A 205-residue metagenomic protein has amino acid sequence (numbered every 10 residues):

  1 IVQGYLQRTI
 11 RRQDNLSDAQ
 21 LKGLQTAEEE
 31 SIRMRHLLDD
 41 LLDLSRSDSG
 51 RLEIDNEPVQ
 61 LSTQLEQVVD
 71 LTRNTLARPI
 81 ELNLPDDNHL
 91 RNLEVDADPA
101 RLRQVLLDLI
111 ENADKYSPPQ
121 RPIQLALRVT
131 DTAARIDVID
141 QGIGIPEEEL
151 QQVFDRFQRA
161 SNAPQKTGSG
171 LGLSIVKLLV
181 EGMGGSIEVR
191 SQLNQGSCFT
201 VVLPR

Functional and structural regions predicted by a protein language model:
E29-M34: Short alpha-helical segment of the dimerization/phosphotransfer core of two-component systems
S49-I54, L90-A97: Conserved micro-motifs of the catalytic ATP-binding
D55-D70, R103: A conserved beta-strand-to-alpha-helix junction within the catalytic ATP-binding
L61, G144-Q152: Short helix N-cap motif at coil->helix boundaries in the Bergerat
A113-D114: Short helix-loop "hinge" at the ATP-lid/N-box region of the Bergerat-fold HATPase_c
G172, V176: Short alpha-helical Gxxx[C/S/T] motif in the catalytic ATP-binding
